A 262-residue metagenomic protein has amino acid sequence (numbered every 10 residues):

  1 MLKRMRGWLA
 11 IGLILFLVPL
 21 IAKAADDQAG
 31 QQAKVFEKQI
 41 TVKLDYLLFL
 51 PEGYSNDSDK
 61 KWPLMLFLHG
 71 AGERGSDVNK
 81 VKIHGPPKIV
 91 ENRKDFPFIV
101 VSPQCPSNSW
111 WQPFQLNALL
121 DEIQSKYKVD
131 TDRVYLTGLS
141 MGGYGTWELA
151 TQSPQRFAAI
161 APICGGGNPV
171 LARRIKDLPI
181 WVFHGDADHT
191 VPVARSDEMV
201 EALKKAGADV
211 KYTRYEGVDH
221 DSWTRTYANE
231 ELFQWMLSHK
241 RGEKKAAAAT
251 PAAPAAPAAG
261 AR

Functional and structural regions predicted by a protein language model:
M1-A10: Bacterial N-terminal signal peptides that target proteins for export
L20-L64, L139, Y144, L149 (+6 more regions): A domain-start/cap signature at the N-terminus of enzymes
G53-K60, N108-M141, P154: Gly/Ser-rich "nucleophile elbow"/oxyanion-hole loop immediately N-terminal to the catalytic nucleophile in hydrolases
L64, L68-L119: Active-site machinery of serine-nucleophile hydrolases
K80, P192-E201: Short alpha-helix in the alpha/beta-hydrolase fold that links the catalytic acid
Q124-K126, D132-K176: Primarily recognizes the serine-hydrolase "nucleophile elbow" in alpha/beta-hydrolase and SGNH/GDSL folds
W181-H184, D188: Short beta-strand/loop motif that positions the catalytic acidic residue of the alpha/beta-hydrolase fold
G185, Y215-S222: Histidine-bearing beta->alpha loop at or near hydrolase active sites
